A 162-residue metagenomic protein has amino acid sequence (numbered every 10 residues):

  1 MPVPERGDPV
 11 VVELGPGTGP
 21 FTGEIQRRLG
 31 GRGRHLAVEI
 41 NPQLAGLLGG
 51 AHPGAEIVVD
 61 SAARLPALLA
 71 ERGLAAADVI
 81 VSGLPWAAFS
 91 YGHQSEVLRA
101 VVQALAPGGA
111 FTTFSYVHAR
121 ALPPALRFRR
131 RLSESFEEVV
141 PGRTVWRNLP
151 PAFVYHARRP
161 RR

Functional and structural regions predicted by a protein language model:
M1-G7: Conserved alpha-helix/loop element of class I SAM-dependent methyltransferases that forms part of the SAM/SAH-binding
D8-G17: Conserved class I S-adenosyl-L-methionine
N41, S61: Conserved SAM/SAH-binding beta-strand->alpha-helix loop
L48-G49: Conserved SAM-binding loop
S95-P107: A short glycine-rich, Lys/Arg-flanked "PGG" loop and its adjoining helix->strand segment in the class I
L105-S115: Conserved beta-strand signature within the Rossmann-like core of class I S-adenosyl-L-methionine
P123-R162: Class I S-adenosyl-L-methionine
